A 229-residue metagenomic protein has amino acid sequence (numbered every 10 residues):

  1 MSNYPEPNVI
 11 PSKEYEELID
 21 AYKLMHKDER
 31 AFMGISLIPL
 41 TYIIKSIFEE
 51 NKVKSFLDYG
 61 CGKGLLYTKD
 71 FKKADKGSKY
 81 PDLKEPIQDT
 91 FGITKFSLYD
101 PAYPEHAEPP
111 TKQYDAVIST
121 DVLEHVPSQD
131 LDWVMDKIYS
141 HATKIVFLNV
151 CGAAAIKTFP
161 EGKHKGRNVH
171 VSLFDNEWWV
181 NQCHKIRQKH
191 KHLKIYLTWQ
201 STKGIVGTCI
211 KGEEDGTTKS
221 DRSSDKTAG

Functional and structural regions predicted by a protein language model:
M1-Y114, D132-M135, H141, G152-I156 (+3 more regions): Conserved N-terminal segment of class I S-adenosyl-L-methionine
I118: A conserved beta-strand element that flanks and buttresses the S-adenosyl-L-methionine
V122-H125: Hydrophobic adenine-recognition pocket in adenosine-nucleotide-binding enzymes
P127-L131: Short N-terminal helix/helix-N-cap motif within the alpha/beta-hydrolase-1
K144-F147: Short glycine-centered segments of the SAM/dcSAM-binding site in methyltransferase folds
